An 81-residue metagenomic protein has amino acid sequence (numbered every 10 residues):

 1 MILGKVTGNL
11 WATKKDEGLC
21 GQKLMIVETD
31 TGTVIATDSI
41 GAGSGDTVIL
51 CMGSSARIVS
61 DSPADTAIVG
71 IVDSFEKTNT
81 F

Functional and structural regions predicted by a protein language model:
M1-I26: N-terminal first-folded block
K15, D38, R57-V59: Short, flexible, glycine/charge-rich loop motifs used to bind or transfer phosphoryl groups or to couple energy/partner
V27-T29, C51: Short beta-strand-to-turn element immediately C-terminal to the catalytic PLP-Schiff-base lysine in fold type I
G32-T37: Short alpha-helix capping/helix-loop boundary micro-motifs
I49-C51, S55-F81: C-terminal structural segments of small proteins and small subunits
